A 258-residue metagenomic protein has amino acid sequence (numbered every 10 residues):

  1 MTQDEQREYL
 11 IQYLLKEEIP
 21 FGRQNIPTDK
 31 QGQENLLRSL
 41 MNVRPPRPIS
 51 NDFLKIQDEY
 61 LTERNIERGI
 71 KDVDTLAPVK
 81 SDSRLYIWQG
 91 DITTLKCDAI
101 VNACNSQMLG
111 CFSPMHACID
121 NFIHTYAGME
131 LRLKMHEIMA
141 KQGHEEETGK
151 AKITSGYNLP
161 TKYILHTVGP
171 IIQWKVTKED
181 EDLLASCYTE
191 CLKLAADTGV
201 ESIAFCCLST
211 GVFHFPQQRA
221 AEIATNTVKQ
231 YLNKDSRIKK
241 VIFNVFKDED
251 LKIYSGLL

Functional and structural regions predicted by a protein language model:
M1-L258: Macrodomain-like recognition of ADP-ribose-binding/processing modules
